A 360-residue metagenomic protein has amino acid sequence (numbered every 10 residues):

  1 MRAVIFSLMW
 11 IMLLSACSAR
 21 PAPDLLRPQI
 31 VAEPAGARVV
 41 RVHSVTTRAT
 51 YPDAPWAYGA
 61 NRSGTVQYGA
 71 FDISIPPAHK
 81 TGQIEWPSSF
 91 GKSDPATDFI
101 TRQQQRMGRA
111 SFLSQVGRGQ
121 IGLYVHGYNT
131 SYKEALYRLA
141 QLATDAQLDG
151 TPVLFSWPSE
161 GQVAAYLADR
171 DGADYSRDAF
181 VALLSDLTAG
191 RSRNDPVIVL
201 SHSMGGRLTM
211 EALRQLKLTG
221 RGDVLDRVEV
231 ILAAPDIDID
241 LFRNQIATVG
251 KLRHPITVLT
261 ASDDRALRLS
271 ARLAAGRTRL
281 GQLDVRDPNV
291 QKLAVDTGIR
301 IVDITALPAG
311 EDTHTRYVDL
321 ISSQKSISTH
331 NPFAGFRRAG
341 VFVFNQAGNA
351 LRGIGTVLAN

Functional and structural regions predicted by a protein language model:
M1-V4: Positively charged n-region of N-terminal signal peptides that target proteins for export
L13-A16: C-terminal motif of bacterial Sec signal peptides marking the signal peptidase cleavage site
S18-R106, A110-V116, L136-A140, D145-P152 (+3 more regions): Lipolytic serine-hydrolase domain surface
Q120: Alpha/beta-hydrolase fold active-site loops
L123-G127: The conserved beta1-alpha1 loop
T130-A135: Short substrate-entry loop that stabilizes the transition state in hydrolases
F180, S201-G205, T209: Gly/Ala-rich beta-loop-alpha elbow adjacent to hydrolase catalytic centers
